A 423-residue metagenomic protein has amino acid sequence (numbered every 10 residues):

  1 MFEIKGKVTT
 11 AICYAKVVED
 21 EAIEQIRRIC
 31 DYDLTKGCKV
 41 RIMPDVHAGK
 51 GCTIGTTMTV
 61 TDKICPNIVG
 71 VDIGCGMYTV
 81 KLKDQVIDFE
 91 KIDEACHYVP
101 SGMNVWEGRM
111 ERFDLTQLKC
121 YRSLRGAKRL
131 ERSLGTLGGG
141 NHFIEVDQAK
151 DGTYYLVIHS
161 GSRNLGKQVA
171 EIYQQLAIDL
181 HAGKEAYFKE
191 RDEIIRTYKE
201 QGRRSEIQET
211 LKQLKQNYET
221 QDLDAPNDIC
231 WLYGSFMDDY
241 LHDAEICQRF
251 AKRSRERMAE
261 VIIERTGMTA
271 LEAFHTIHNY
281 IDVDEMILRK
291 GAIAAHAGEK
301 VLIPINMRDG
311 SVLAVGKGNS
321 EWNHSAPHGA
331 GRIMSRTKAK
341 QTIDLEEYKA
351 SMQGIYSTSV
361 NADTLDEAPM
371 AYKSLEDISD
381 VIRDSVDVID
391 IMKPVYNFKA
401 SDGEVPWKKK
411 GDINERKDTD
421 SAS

Functional and structural regions predicted by a protein language model:
F2-R28, T35-I42, A48-I54, D62-P66 (+4 more regions): Domain-length cofactor-binding catalytic modules of enzymes
M58: Acidic, metal-ligating active-site segments
G74-L82: Acidic/polar active-site rim loop that often engages polyanionic ligands
M110: Acidic, glycine-rich loop-and-strand cores that form catalytic or ligand-binding grooves in diverse globular domains
L115-K119: Active-site- or DNA-interface-adjacent structural scaffold in DNA-acting proteins
